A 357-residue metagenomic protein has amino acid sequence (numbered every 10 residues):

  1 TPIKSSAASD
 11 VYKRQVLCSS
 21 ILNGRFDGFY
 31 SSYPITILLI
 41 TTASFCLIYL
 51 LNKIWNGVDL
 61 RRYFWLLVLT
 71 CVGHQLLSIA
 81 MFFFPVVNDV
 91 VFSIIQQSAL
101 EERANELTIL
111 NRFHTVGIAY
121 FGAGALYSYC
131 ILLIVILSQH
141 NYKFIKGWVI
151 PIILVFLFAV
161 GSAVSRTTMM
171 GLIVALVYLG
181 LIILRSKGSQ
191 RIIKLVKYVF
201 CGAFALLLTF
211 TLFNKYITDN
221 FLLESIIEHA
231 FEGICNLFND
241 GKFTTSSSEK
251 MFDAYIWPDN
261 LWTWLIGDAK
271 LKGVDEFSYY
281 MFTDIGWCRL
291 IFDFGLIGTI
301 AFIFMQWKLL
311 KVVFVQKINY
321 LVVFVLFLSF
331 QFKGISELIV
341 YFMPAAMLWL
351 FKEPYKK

Functional and structural regions predicted by a protein language model:
S6-L222, S278-K357: Hydrophobic transmembrane helix bundles of membrane-integrated enzymes that assemble and modify cell-envelope
F92, S225-F294: Long extracytoplasmic/lumenal interhelical loops at the membrane interface of multi-pass membrane proteins
